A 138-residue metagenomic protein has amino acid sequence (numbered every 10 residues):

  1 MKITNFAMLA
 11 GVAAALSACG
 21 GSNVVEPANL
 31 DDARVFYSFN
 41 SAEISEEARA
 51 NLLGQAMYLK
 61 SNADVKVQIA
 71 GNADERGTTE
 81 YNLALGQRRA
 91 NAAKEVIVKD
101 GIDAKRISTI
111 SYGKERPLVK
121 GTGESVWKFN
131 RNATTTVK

Functional and structural regions predicted by a protein language model:
M1-M8: Bacterial N-terminal signal peptides that target proteins for export
A10-A13: Hydrophobic helical h-region of N-terminal Sec-dependent signal peptides in bacterial secretory/periplasmic proteins
A15-A18: C-terminal motif of bacterial Sec signal peptides marking the signal peptidase cleavage site
V24-G54, D74-T79, P117: Short, solvent-exposed beta-strand/turn patches at coil↔beta or beta↔helix junctions that act as interaction loops
A28-N29, S125-F129: Extracellular/periplasmic catalytic domains that process cell-envelope and extracellular macromolecules
E47-G54, E80, A84, R88 (+2 more regions): Extracytoplasmic/secreted proteins, especially bacterial periplasmic and envelope-associated proteins
D64-N72, Q87-L118, R131-K138: A non-catalytic structural micro-motif
K120-G123: Short beta-alpha junctions and helix-cap segments that line functional grooves
